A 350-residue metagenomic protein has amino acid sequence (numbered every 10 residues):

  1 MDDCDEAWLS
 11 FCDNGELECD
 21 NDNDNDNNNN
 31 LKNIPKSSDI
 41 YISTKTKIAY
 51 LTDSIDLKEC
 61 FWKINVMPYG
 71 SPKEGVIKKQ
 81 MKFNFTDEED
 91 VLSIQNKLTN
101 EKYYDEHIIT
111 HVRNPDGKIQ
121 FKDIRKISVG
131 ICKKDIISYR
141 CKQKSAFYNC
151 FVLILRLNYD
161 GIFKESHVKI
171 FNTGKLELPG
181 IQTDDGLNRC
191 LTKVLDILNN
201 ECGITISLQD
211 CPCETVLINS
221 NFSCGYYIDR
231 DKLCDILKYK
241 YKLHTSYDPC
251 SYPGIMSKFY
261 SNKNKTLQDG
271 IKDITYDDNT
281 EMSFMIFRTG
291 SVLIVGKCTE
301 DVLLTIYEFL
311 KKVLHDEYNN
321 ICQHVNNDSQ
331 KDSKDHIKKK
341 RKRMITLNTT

Functional and structural regions predicted by a protein language model:
M1-T350: Intrinsically disordered, low-complexity polar/charged tails and linkers
